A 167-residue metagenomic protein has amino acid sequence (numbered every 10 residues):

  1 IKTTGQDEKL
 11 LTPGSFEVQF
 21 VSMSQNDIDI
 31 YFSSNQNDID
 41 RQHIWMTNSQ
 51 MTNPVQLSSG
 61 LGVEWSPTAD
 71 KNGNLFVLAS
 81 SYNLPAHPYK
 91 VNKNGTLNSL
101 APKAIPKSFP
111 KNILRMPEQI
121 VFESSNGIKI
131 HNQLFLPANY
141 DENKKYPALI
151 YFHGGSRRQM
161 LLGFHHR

Functional and structural regions predicted by a protein language model:
I1-Q25, S34-N37, T47-W65, N92-P117: Multi-bladed beta-propeller domains
E8, D40, R157-M160: Conserved protein kinase catalytic core
D27, W65-R167: Serine-hydrolase catalytic core recognition
S33-S34, V77: Generic alpha-helical structural element
Q36-Q42, S81-L84: Short, solvent-exposed loop/turn segments at conserved positions within beta-propeller repeat blades
